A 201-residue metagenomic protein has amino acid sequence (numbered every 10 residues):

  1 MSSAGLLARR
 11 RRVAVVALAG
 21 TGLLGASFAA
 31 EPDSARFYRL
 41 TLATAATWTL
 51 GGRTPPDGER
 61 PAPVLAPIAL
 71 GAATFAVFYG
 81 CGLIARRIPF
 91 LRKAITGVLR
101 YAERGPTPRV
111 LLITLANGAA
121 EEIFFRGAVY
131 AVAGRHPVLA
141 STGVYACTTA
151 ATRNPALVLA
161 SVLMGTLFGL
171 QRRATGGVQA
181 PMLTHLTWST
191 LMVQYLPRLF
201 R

Functional and structural regions predicted by a protein language model:
M1-A62, A73, Y79, H136 (+1 more regions): N-terminal, membrane-interfacial amphipathic/helix-forming hydrophobic leader that caps and precedes the first
G25-A29, R53-P56, C81-F90, F125 (+1 more regions): C-terminal ends of transmembrane helices
P32, D57, R86-A94, A150-N154 (+1 more regions): Transmembrane helix-loop junctions in multipass membrane proteins, especially transporters and channels
A35, P55-N117: Juxtamembrane helix-loop-helix connectors linking adjacent transmembrane helices in multi-pass membrane enzymes
R36-A46, I84-R87, Y145-L159: Repeat-unit-sized solenoid/scaffold elements
Y101-R201: Transmembrane helix-loop-helix hairpins at the membrane interface of multi-pass integral membrane proteins
